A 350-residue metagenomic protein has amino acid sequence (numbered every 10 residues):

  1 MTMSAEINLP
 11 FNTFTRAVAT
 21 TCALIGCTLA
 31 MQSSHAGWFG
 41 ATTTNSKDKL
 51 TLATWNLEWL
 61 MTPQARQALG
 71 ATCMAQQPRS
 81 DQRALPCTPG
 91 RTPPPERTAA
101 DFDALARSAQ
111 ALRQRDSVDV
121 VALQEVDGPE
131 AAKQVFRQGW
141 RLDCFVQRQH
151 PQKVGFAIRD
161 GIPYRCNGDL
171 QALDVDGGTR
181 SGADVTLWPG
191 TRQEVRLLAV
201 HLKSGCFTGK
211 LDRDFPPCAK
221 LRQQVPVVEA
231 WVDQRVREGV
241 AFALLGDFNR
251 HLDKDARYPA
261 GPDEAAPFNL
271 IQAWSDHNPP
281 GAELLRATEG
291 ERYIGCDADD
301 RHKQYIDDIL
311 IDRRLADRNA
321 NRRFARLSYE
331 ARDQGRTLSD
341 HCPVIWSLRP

Functional and structural regions predicted by a protein language model:
A5-T21: Bacterial N-terminal signal peptides that target proteins for export
A19-A30: Bacterial N-terminal signal peptides
H35-N45, A230-A243, N249-P350: Metal-dependent phosphoester-hydrolase catalytic domains
H35-Q138, Q149, R332-R336, D340: N-terminal, active-site-proximal structural segment of metallo-dependent hydrolase catalytic domains
E58, D127, H201-K203, F248-H251: Catalytic metal-binding/acid-base residues of hydrolase active sites
D101-S108, G128-A131, K153, S181 (+5 more regions): Stable alpha-helical elements in mature extracytoplasmic
V120-K203: Structured beta-strand-rich core segments of catalytic domains in phosphoester-bond hydrolases
A199-P217: Active-site His/acidic residue clusters
